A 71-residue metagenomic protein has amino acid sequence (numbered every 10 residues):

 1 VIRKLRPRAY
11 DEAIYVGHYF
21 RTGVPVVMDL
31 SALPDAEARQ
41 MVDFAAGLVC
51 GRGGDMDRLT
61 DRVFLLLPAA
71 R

Functional and structural regions predicted by a protein language model:
V1-V26, S31, D43-R71: Positively charged, small/polar-rich N-terminal and surface patches that mediate targeting and assembly and bind
E37-V42: Feature captures the catalytic cores and cofactor-binding loops of soluble hydro-lyases/lyases that act on carboxylate
